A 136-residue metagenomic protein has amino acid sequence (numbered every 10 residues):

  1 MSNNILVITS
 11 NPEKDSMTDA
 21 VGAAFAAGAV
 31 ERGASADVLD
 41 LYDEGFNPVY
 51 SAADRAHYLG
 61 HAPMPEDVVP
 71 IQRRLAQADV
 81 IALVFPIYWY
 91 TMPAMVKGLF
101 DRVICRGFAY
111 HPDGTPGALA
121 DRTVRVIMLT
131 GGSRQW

Functional and structural regions predicted by a protein language model:
M1-F108, P112: N-terminal beta1-alpha1-beta2 submodule of the flavodoxin-like/Rossmannoid cofactor-binding fold
H111-W136: Short, glycine-/small-residue-rich phosphate/pyrophosphate-handling segment
